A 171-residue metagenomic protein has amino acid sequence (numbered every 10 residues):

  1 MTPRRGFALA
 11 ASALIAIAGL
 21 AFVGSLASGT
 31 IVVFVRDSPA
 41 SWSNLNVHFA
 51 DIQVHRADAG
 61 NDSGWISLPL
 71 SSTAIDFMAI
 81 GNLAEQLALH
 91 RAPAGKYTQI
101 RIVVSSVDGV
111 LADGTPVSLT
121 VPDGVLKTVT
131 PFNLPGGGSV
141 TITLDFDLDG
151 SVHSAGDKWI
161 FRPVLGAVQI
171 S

Functional and structural regions predicted by a protein language model:
T2-S171: A short, solvent-exposed, low-complexity linear motif enriched for acidic/polar residues with Pro/Gly/Ser/Thr
